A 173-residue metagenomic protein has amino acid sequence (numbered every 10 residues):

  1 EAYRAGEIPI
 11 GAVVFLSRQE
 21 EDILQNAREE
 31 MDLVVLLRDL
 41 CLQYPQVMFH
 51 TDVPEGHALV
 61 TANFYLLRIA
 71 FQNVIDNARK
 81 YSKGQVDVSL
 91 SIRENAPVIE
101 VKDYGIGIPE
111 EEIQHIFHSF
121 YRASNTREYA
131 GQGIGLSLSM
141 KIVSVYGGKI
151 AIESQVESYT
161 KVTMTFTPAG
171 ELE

Functional and structural regions predicted by a protein language model:
E21-N26, L59-A62: Conserved micro-motifs of the catalytic ATP-binding
M48-L59: Conserved catalytic submotifs in the C-terminal HATPase_c
A78-R79: Short helix-loop "hinge" at the ATP-lid/N-box region of the Bergerat-fold HATPase_c
Q85-N95: Short beta-strand/loop element within the Bergerat-fold HATPase_c
D103: Acidic ATP/Mg2+-coordinating residue in the GHKL
I108-F120: Short conserved segment of the HATPase_c
